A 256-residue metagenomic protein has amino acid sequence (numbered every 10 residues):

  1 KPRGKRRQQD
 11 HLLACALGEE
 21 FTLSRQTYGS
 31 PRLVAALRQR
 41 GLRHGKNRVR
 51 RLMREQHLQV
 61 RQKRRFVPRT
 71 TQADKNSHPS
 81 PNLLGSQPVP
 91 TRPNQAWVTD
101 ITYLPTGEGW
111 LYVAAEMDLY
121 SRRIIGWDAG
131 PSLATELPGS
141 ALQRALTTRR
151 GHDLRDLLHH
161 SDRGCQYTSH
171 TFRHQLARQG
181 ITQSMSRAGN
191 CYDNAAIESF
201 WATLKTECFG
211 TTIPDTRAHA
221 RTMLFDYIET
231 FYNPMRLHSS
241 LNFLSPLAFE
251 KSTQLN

Functional and structural regions predicted by a protein language model:
K1-N256: Charged DNA-binding/catalytic regions of mobile-element recombinases
